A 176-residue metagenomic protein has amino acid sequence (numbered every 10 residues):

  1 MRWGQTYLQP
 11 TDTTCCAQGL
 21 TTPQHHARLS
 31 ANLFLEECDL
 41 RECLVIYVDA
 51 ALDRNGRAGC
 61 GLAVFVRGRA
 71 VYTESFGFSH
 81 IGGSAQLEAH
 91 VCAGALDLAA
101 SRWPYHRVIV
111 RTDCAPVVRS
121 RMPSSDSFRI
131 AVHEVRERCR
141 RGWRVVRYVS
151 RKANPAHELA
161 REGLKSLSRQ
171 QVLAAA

Functional and structural regions predicted by a protein language model:
W3-Y47: Basic, amphipathic N-terminal segments that precede the first structured/catalytic domain
Q5, G56, G68-R69, R141 (+1 more regions): Intrinsic-disorder/low-complexity loop/linker signature
C16-A17, G61, R140: Secreted/luminal cysteine- and crosslink-motif detector
H26-S30, C92, V132: Short, motif-level signal for alpha-helix interfacial/capping segments enriched in acidic residues and aromatics/proline
L33-Q86, D97-R102: RNase H-like nuclease fold core
A50-N55, A93-R161, S166: RNase H catalytic domain
L87, V91: Loop-to-helix element that buttresses phosphate recognition and phosphoryl-transfer chemistry
S166-A176: Flexible, low-complexity interdomain linkers flanking nucleic-acid-processing modules
